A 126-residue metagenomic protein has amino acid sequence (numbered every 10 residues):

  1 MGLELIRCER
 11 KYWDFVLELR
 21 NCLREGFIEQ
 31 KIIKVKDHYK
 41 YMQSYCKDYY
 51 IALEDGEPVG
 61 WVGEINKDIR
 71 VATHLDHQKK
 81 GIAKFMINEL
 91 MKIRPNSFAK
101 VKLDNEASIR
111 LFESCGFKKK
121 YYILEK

Functional and structural regions predicted by a protein language model:
G2-E18: A short beta-loop-alpha structural element at the N-terminal edge of CoA-dependent acyl/N-acetyltransferase catalytic
R24-Y41: Conserved GNAT-fold acetyl-CoA-binding loop/helix
I33-K34, S44-Y45, G60-K67: A conserved beta-strand-loop-helix scaffold within acyl/acetyltransferase catalytic domains
D48-G60: Conserved beta-hairpin
A52, V62-E64, T73: GNAT/GCN5-related N-acetyltransferase fold signature
D68-I82, K102: A short, internal acetyl-CoA/4′-phosphopantetheine-binding micro-motif in the GNAT/acyltransferase core
K79-K92, E106-S114: Conserved acetyl-CoA-binding loop-helix of GNAT-fold acetyltransferases
A99-K118, E125: Conserved beta-strand-loop-alpha-helix junction that forms the acyl-donor binding cleft
